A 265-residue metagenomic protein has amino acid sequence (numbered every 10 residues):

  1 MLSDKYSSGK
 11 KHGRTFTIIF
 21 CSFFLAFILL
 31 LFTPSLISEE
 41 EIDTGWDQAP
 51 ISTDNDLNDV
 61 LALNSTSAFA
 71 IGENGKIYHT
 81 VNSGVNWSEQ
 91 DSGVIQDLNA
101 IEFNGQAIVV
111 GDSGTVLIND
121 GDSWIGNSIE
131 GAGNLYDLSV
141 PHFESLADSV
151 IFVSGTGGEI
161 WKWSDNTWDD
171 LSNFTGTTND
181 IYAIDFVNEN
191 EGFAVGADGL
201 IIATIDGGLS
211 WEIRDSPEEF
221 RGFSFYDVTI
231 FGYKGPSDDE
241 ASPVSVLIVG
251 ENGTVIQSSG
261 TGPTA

Functional and structural regions predicted by a protein language model:
M1-E40: Secretory targeting signatures
S38-A265: Residue-level hotspots at or immediately adjacent to binding/recognition sites across diverse folds
